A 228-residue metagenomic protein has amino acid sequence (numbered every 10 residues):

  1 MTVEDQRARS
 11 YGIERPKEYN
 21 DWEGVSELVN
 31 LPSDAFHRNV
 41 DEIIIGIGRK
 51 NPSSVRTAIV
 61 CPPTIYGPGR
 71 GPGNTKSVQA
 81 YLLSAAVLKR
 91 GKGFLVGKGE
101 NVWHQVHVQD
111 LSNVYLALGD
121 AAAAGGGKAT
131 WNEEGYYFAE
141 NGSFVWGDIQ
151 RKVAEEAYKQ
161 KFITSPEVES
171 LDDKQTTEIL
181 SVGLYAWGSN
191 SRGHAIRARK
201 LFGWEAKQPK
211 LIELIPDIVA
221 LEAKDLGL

Functional and structural regions predicted by a protein language model:
M1-S77: Glycine-/Pro-rich loop/turn segments that contact NAD(P) or position catalytic residues in Rossmann-like domains
R56-I59, P63-V102, V108: NAD(P)-dependent short-chain dehydrogenase/reductase
S84-G93, V102-F144: Alpha-helical substrate-binding/gating segment
L111-Y115, A139, I149, A198 (+1 more regions): Non-catalytic, hydrophobic alpha-helical segments
Y115-A122, V153, I215-E222: Hydrophobic "lid"/C-terminal helical patch of Rossmann-like NAD(P)-dependent dehydrogenase/epimerase domains
K128-A129, Y136-R192: Terminal hydrophobic/aromatic helix or amphipathic segment near a protein terminus
Q208-L228: Amphipathic terminal alpha-helices
